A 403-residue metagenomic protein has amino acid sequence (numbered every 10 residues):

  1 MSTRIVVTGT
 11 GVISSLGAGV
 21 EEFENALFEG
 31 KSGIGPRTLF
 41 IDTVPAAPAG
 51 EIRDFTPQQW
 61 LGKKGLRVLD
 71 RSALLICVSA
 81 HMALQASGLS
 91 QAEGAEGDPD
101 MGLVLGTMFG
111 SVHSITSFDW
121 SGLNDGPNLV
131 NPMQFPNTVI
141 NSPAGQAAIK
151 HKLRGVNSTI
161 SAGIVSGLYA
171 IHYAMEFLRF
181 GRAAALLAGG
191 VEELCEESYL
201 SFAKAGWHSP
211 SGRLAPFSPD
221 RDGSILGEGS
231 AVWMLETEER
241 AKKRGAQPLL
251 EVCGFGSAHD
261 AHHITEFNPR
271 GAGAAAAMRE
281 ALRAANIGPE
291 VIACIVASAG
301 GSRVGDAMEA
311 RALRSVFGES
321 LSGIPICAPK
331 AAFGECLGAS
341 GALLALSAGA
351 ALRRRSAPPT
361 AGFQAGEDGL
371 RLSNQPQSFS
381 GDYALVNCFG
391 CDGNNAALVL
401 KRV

Functional and structural regions predicted by a protein language model:
M1-G65, E239-E251, L346-A361, A396-V403: ACP-dependent fatty acid/polyketide chain-elongation machinery
S2, A86-G106, S117-P132, I149-N157 (+7 more regions): Structural signature of cysteine-dependent C-C bond-forming condensing enzymes
R4-T8, F28-R37, H208, G212-I287 (+1 more regions): Condensing-enzyme catalytic core mediating Claisen C-C bond formation in acyl metabolism
V7, E22-E24, F28-A162, V191-L194 (+2 more regions): Conserved beta-ketoacyl condensing-enzyme motif
G11-I13, T107-F109, A162-S166, G190-C195 (+6 more regions): Acidic, glycine-rich active-site loops and adjacent beta-strand->loop/helix elements that engage anionic groups
V12-S15, L61-H81, V130-V139, N157-I171 (+4 more regions): Active-site pocket-shaping loop/turn-to-helix segments
S161-L235: Internal metal/ion-chelating core segments
